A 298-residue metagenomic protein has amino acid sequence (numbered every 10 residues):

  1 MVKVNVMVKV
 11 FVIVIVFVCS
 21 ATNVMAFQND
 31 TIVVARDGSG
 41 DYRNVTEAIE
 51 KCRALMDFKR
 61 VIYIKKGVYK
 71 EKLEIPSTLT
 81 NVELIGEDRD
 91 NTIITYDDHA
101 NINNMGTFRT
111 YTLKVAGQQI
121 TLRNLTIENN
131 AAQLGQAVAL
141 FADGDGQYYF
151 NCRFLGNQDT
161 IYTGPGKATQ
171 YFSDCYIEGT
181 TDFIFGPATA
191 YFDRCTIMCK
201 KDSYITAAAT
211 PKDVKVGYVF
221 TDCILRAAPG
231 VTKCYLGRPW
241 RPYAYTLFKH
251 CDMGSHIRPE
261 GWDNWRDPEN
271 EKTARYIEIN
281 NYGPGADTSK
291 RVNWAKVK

Functional and structural regions predicted by a protein language model:
V2-Q28: Bacterial Sec-dependent N-terminal signal peptides
F27-K298: Sequence-level preference for short, compositionally simple segments enriched in small aliphatic or small polar residues
